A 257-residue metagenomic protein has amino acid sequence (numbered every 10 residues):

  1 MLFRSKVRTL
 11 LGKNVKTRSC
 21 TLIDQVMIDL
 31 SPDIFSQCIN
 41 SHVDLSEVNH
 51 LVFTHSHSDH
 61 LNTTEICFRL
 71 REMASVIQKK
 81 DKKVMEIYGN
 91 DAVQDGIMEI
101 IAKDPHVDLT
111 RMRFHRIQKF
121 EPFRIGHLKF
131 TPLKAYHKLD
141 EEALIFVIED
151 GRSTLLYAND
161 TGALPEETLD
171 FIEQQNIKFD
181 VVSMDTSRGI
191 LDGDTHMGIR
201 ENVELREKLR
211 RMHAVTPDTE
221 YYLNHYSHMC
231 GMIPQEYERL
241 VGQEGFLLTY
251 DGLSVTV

Functional and structural regions predicted by a protein language model:
M1-V43, F114-D170, L253-V257: Core dinuclear metal-dependent hydrolase active-site scaffold
V26, H50, S153-Y157, V181 (+1 more regions): Structural motif
I28, T54, Y157-N159, M184 (+1 more regions): Active-site flanking residues adjacent to catalytic metal/cofactor-binding acidic residues
S31-E86, I177-V182: Active-site metal-binding motif and surrounding structural segment of the metallo-beta-lactamase
F35-I39, T64-E72, I97-A102, R200-R210: Short, well-ordered amphipathic alpha-helices
H42-V43, L70-D81, K103-L109, Q174-N176 (+1 more regions): Alpha-helix termini
K80-A143, F246-D251: Metallo-beta-lactamase
G162-L253: Cap/insert and terminal regions of metallo-dependent hydrolase folds
